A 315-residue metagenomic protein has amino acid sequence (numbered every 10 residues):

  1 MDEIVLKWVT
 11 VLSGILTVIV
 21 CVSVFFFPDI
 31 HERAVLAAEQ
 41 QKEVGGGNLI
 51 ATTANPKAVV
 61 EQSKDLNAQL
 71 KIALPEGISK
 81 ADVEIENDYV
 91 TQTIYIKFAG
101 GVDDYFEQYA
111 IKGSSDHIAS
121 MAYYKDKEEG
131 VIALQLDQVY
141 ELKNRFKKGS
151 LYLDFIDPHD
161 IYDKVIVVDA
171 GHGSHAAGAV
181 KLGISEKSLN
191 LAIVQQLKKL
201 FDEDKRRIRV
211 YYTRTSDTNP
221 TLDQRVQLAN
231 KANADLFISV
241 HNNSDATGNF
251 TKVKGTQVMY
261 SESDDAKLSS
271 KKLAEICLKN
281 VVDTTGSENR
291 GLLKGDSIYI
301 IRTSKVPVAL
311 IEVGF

Functional and structural regions predicted by a protein language model:
M1-V167, S174-H175, S185, E203 (+1 more regions): Short linear recognition/processing motifs and adjacent strand/loop elements at protein termini and domain edges
A37, K147, Y152, I156-I276 (+2 more regions): Catalytic-core regions of hydrolytic enzymes
G101-D104, D265, S297-Y299, F315: Short Gly/Pro-enriched loop/turn and capping motifs at secondary-structure junctions
D116, A232, S304: Structured loop/turn residues at beta-strand edges in well-structured enzyme cores
K143-R145, R290-L293: Short beta-strand
A246, M259, G291-F315: Active-site-adjacent mobile loop/cap segments within catalytic or ligand-binding domains
